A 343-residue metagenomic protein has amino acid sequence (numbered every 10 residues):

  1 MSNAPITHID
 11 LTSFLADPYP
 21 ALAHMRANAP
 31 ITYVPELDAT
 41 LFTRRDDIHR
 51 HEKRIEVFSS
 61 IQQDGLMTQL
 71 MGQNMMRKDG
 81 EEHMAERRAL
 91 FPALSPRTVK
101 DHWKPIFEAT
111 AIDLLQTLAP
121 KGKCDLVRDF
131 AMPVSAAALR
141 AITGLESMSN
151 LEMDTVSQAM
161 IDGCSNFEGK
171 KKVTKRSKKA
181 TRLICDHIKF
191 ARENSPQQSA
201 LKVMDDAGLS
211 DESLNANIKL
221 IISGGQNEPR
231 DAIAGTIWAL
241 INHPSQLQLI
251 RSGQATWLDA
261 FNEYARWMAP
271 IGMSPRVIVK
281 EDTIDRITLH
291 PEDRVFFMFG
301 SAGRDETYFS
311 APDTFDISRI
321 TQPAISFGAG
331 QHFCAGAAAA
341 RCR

Functional and structural regions predicted by a protein language model:
M1-R343: Cytochrome P450
